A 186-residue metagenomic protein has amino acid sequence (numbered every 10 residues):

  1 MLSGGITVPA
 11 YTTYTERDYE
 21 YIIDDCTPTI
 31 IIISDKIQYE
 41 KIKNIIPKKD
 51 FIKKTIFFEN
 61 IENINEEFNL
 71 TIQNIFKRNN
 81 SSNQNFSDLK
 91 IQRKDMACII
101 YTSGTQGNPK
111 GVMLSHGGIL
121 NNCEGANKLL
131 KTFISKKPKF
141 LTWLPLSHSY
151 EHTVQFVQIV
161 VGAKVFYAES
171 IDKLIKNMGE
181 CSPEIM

Functional and structural regions predicted by a protein language model:
M1-V8, T12-E16, D24-I30, P138-K139 (+1 more regions): A short helix-loop-beta submotif of the ANL/AMP-binding
E16, D24, K43-E66, F166-I185: Conserved adenylate-forming
I31, M96, T102-T105, F140 (+2 more regions): Conserved S/T- and glycine-rich ATP-binding loop of Class I adenylate-forming
I37-R93: ANL superfamily adenylate-forming
F57, N80-Y101, N108, F133-K139: Conserved pre-ATP/AMP-binding loop-to-beta segment of ANL
A97-C123: Conserved AMP-binding A3 loop
L120-K139, L146-I185: Conserved AMP-binding/adenylation subdomain of ANL enzymes
